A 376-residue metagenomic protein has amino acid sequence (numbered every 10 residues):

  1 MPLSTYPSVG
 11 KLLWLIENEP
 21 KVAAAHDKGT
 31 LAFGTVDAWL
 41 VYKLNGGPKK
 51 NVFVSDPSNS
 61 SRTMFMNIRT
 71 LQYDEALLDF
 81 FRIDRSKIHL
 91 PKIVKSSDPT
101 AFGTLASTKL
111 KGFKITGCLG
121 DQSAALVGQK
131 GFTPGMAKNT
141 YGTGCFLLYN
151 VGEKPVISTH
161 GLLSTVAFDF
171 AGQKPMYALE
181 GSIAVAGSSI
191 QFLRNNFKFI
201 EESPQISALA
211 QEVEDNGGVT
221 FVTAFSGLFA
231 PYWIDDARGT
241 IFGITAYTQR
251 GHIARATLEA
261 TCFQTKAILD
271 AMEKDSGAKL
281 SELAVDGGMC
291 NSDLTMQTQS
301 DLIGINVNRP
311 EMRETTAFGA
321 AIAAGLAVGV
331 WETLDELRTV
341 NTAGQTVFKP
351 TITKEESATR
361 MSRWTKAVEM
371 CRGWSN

Functional and structural regions predicted by a protein language model:
M1-L3, G112-C118, M136-K138, L326-V340: A polyampholytic, Gly/Pro-enriched intrinsically disordered region
M1-Q122, A178-L179, A186, I190 (+5 more regions): Gly/Ser/Thr-rich active-site cleft segment
L12, L126, T265-L269: Generic hydrophobic alpha-helical segments
K21-A24, G34, G47-N51, Y149-N376: Glycine/Thr-rich phosphate-binding loops that ligate phosphate moieties of nucleotide and other phosphorylated ligands
S58-K174, A184-S188, E201-N216, E282 (+2 more regions): ATP-dependent carbohydrate kinase catalytic cores
